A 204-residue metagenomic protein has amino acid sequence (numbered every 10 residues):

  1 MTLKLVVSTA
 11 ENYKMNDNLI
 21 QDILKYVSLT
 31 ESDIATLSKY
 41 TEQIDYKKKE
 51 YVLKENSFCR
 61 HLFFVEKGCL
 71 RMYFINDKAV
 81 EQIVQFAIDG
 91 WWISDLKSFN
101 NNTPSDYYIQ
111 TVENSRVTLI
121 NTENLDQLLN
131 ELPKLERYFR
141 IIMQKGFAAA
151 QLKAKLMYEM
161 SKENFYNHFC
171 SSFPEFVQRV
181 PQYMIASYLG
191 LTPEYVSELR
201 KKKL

Functional and structural regions predicted by a protein language model:
T2-E42: Cyclic nucleotide-binding regulatory module and flanking cytosolic helices
K4, M160-L204: Phosphate-/nucleic-acid-contacting segments
L19, G146-K155: Short, Lys/Arg-enriched N-terminal segment that forms or immediately precedes the first helix of a structured domain
E42, Y51, C69-F74, W92 (+1 more regions): Short beta-strand segments in beta-sandwich/barrel cores
Q43-I44, R60-V65, V84-Q85, Y188: His/acidic/aromatic-lined binding-pocket segments of jelly-roll/cupin-type domains and related regulatory beta-sandwich
K49, R60, F64-R71, D89-G90: Glycine- and acidic-residue-biased ligand/ion/polar-headgroup-sensing regions
V52-S57: Short phosphate-coordinating micro-motif centered on Lys-Gly-acidic
I83-R140, Q144: Cyclic-nucleotide recognition modules
